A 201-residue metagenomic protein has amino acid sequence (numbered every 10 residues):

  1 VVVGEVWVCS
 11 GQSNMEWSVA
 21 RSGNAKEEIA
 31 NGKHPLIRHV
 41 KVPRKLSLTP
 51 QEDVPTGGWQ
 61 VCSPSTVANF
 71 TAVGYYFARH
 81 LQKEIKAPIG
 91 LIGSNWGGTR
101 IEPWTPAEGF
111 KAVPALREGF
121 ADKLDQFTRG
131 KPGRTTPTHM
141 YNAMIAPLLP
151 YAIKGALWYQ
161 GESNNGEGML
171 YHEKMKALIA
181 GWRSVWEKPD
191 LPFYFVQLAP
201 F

Functional and structural regions predicted by a protein language model:
V1-F201: Cell-envelope and extracellular/periplasmic
